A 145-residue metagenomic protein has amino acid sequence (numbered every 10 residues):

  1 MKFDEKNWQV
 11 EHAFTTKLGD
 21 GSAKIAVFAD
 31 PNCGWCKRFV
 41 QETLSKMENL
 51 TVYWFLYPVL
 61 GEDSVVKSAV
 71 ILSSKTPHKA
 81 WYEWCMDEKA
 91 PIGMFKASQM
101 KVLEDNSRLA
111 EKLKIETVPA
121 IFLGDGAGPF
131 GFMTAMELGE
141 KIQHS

Functional and structural regions predicted by a protein language model:
M1-S64, F95-V118, E137-S145: Extracytoplasmic thiol/disulfide redox context detector
E62-K101: Conserved segment of the thioredoxin-like fold in thiol-based oxidoreductases
C85-K89, G128, G139: Residue-level signal for alpha-helical context at structural boundaries
A110, T117-G131: A short, hydrophobic beta-strand/beta-hairpin element that forms part of a small beta-sheet core
